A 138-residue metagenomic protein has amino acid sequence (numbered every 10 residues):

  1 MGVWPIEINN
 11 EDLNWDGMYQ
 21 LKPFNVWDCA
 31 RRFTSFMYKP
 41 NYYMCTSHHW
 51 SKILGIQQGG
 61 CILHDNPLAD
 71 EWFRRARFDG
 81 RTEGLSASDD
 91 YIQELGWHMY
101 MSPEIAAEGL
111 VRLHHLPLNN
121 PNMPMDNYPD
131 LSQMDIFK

Functional and structural regions predicted by a protein language model:
M1-F36: PLP-dependent aminotransferase-like
R32-K138: Active-site region of PLP-dependent enzymes
